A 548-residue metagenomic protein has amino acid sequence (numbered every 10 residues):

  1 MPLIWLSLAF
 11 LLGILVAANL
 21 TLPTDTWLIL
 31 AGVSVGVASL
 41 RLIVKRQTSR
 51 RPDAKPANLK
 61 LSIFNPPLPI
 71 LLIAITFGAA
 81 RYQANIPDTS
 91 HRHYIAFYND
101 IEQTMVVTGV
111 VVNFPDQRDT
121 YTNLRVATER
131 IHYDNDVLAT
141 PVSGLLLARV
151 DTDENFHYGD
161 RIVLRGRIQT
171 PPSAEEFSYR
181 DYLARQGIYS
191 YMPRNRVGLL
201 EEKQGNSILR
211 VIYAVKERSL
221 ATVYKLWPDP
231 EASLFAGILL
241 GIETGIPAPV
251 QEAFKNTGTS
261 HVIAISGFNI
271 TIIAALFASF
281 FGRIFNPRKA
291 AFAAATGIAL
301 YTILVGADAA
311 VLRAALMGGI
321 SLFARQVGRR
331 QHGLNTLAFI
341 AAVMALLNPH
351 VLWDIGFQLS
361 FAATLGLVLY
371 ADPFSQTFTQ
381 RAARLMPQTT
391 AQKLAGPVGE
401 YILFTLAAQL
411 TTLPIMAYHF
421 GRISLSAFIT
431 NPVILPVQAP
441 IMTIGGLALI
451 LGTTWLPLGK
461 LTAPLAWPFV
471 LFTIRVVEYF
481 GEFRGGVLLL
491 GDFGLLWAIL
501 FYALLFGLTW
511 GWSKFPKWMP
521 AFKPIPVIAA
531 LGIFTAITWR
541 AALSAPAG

Functional and structural regions predicted by a protein language model:
M1-K45, F357, F361, K460-S513: Membrane-embedded alpha-helical segments of integral membrane proteins
M1-R51, N58-Y94, R313, G511-P524: N-terminal leader/targeting segments
M1-W5, S207-L209, L239-T244, V305-V311 (+2 more regions): Hydrophobic alpha-helical transmembrane segments
L3-W5, G13, M192, P247-A427 (+1 more regions): Hydrophobic alpha-helical transmembrane segments in multi-pass membrane proteins
P69, I75-H261: Membrane-interface helix/helix-cap signal primarily in integral membrane proteins
L199-R210, I242, N256, T390 (+2 more regions): Membrane-interface amphipathic/re-entrant loop segments adjacent to transmembrane helices in multi-pass membrane
P230, L234, I246, I402-Y418 (+3 more regions): Hydrophobic alpha-helical segments of membrane proteins
